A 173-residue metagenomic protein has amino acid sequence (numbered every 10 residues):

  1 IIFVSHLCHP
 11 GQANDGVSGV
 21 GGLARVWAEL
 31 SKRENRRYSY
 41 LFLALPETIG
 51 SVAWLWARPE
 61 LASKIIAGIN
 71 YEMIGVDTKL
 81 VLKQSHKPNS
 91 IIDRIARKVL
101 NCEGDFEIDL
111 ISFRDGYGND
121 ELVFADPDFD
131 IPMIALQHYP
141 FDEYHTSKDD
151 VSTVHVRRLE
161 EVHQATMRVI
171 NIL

Functional and structural regions predicted by a protein language model:
I1-I2, L7-D93, V99, F106 (+1 more regions): Acidic/histidine-rich catalytic neighborhood of metal-dependent amide-processing enzymes
V81-L173: Active-site-adjacent substrate-binding region of metalloamidase/peptidase-like peptide-processing proteins
